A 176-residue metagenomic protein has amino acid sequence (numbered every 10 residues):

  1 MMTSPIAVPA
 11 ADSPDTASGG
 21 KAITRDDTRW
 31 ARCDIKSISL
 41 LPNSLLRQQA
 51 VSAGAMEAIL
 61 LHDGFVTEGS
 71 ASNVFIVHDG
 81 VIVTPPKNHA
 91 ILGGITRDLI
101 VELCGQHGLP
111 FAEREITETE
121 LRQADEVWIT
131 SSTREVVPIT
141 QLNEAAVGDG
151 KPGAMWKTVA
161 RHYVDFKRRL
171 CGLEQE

Functional and structural regions predicted by a protein language model:
M1-E176: Helix-start/capping segments and mature chain N-termini
